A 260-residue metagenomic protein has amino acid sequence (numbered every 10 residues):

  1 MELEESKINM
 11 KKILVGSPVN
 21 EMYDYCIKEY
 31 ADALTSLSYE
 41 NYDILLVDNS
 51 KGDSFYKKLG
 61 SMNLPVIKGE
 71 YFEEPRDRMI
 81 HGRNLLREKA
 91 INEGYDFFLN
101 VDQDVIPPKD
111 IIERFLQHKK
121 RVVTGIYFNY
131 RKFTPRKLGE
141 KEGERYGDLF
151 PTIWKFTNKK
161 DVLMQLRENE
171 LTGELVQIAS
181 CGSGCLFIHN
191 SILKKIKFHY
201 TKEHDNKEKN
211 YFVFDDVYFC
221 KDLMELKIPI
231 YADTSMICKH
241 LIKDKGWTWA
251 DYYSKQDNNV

Functional and structural regions predicted by a protein language model:
K12-G16, D43, Y218: Cell-envelope/extracellular polymer assembly enzymes that use nucleotide-activated donors
M22-Y23, L37-E40, V47-L59, E70-Y71 (+1 more regions): A conserved acidic beta->alpha catalytic loop
E29-Y42: Short, acidic, metal-binding catalytic loop of nucleotide-sugar glycosyltransferases
D53-Y95: Active-site-proximal specificity loops/subdomain of glycosyltransferases
G94-I106: Short beta-strand-to-loop acidic/aromatic patch adjacent to the donor-nucleotide binding site
P108-E203: Conserved catalytic core of nucleotide-sugar-dependent glycosyltransferases
S180-C181, C185, N190-V260: C-terminal catalytic/acceptor-binding lobe
